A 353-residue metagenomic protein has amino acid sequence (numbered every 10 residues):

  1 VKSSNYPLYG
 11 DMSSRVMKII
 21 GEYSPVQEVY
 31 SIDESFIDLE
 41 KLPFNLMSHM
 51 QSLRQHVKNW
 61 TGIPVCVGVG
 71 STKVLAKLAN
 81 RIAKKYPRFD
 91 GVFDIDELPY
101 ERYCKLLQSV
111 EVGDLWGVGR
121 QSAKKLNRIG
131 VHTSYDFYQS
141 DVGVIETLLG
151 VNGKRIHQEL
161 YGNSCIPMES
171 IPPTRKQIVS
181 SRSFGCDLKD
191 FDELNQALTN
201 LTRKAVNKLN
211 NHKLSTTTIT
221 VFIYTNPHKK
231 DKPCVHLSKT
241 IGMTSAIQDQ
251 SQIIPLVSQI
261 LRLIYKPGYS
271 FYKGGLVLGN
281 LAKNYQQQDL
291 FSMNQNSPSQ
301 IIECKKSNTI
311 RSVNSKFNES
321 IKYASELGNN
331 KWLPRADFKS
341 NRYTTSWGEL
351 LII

Functional and structural regions predicted by a protein language model:
V1-Q158, S297-I353: Gly/Gly-Pro- and Ser/Thr-rich, intrinsically disordered tail segments characteristic of DNA damage-repair and tolerance
Y6, L42, T72, N226-H228 (+2 more regions): Generic structural motif
S35-E40, L237-T244, K283-N294: Short, hydrophobic beta-strand segments
S71-V74, E159-N163, S215-N226, S270-A282 (+1 more regions): A glycine-rich phosphate-binding loop feature that marks nucleotide/adenosyl-phosphate handling sites
K77-A79, D231-P233, Q287-Q288: Short, well-ordered secondary-structure micro-motifs
R81-K85, I223-P227, N294: Short regulatory "switch" loops immediately downstream of catalytic or recognition motifs within protein catalytic
D114, K124-F271: DNA-contacting surface of Y-family translesion DNA polymerases
Q259-K316: C-terminal hydrophobic structural anchor segments that stabilize assembly/packing rather than catalytic chemistry
